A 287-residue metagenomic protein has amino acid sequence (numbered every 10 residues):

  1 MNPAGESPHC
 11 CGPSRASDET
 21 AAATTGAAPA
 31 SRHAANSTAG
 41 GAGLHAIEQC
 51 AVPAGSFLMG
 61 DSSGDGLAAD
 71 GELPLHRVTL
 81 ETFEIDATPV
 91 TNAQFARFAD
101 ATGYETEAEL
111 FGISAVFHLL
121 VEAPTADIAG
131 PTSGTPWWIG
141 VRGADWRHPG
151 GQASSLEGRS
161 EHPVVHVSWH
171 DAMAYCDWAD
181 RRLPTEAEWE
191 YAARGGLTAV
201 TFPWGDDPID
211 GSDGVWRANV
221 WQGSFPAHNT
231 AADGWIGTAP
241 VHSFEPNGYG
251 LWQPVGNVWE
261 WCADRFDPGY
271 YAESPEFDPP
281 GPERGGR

Functional and structural regions predicted by a protein language model:
N2-A23: Histidine-centered metal-binding segments
C10, S14-R15, A51-V52, L58 (+3 more regions): Functional-site microenvironments in short loops/helix caps that host divalent-cation chemistry
A22-T25, S31, N36: Long, low-complexity intrinsically disordered regions
P29, G40-A46, C50-A51: GGW-centered surface loops in extracellular recognition modules
G64-L73: C-terminal, low-complexity/hydrophilic appendages and adjacent surface loops of extracellular/periplasmic anionic
L75-T82: A short N-terminal beta-strand-loop micro-motif at the entrance of redox/enzyme domains
T91: Acidic-aromatic/histidine active-site loop/patch
